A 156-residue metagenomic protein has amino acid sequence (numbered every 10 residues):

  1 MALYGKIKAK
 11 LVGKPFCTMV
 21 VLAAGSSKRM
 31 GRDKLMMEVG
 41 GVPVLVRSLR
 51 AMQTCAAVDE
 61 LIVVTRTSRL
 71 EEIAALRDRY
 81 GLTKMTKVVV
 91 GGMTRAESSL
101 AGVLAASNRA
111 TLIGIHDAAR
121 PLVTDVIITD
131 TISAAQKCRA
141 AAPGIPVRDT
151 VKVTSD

Functional and structural regions predicted by a protein language model:
A9-L70: N-terminal glycine-rich phosphate-binding loop and ensuing alpha1 helix
V21, L45, G102, H116-D117 (+1 more regions): Residue-level signal for inorganic ion chemistry
E71-L76: Acidic helix N-cap motif at the loop->helix transition within catalytic regions of sugar-transfer enzymes
G81-M93: Conserved donor nucleotide-binding strand/loop of the catalytic core
E97-L112: Active-site nucleotide-sugar/metal-binding loop of Leloir-type enzymes
A118-L122: Acidic metal-phosphate-binding loop of nucleotide-sugar-dependent transferases
V123-D156: Conserved core of the sugar-phosphate nucleotidyltransferase
